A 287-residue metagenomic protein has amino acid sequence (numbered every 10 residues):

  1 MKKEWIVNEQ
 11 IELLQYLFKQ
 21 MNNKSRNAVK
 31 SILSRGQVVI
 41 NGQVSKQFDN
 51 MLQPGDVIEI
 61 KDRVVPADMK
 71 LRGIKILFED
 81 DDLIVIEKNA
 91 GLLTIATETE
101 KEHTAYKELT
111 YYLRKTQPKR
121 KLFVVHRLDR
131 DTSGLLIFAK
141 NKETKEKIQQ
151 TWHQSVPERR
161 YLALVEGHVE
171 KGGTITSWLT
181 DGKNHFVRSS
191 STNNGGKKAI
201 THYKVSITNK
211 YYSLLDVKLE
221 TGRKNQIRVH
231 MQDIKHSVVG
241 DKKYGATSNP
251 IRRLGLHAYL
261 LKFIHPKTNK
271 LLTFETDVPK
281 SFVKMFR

Functional and structural regions predicted by a protein language model:
M1-S31, N194-K197, I207-K210, E220-R287: Pseudouridine synthases involved in rRNA/tRNA modification
M1-T174, W178-K183, S281-K284: RNA pseudouridine synthases
G42, K210-K218: Short histidine-centered loop motifs in beta-beta connectors
D68-L71, E170, T192-T201, G255-L256: Short coil-to-beta-strand transition motifs
I76, V165, H202-V205, V238: Conserved hydrophobic positions within beta-strands
L77-F78, D129, T180, K204-I207 (+3 more regions): Well-ordered beta-strand positions
Y161, I175, A199-T201, S213: Structural detector for hydrophobic anchor residues on beta-strands
